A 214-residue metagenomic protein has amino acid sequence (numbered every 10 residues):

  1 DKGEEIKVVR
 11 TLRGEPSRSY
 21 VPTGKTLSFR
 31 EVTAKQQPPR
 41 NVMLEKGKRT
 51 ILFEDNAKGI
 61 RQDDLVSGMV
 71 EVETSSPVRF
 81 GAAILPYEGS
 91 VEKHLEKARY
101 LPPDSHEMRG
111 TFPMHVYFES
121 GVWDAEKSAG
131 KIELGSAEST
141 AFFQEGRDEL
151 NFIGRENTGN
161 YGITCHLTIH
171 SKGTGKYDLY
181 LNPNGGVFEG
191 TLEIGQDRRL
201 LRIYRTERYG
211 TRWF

Functional and structural regions predicted by a protein language model:
D1-K2, P22-K25, E31-E88, K127-F214: Long compositionally biased, domain-poor regions of proteins
R10-G14: N-terminal membrane-targeting/anchoring modules of bacterial envelope and secretion proteins
A83-F142: Surface-exposed beta-loop interaction hotspot
